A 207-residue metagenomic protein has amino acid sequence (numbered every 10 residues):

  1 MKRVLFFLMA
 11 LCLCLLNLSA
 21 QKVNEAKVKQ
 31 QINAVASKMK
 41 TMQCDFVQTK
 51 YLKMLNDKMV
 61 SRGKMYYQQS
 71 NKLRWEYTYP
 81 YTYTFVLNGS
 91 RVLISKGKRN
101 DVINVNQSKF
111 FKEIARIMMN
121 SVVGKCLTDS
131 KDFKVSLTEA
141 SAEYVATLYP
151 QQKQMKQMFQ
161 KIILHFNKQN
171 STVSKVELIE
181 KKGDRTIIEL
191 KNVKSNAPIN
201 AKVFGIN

Functional and structural regions predicted by a protein language model:
V4-C14: Sec-dependent N-terminal signal peptides
S19-D57, K202-N207: N-terminal leader/targeting segments and the immediate start of mature chains
K40-Q48, S61-M65, N71-W75: One face of beta-strands
C44-F46, R62, L87, K161 (+1 more regions): Extended beta-sheet lipid-handling architectures
F46, L73-Y77, V92-S95, A146-L148 (+1 more regions): Short hydrophobic/aromatic-rich beta-strand segments that constitute the beta-sheet cores of beta-sandwich/beta-barrel
K64-R116, T186: An acidic-aromatic
D101-V145: Surface-exposed, charged, gly/pro-rich loop-and-adjacent secondary-structure segments at domain edges
C126-N207: Gly/Pro-enriched, hydrophobic low-complexity segments that function as extracytoplasmic propeptides/linkers
